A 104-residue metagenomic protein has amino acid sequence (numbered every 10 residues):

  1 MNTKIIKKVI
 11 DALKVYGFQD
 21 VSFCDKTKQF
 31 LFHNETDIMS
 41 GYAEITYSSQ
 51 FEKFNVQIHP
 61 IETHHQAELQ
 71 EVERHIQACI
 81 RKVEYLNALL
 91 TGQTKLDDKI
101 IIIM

Functional and structural regions predicted by a protein language model:
M1-F32, L69, L86, Q93-M104: Negatively charged, low-complexity tracts enriched in Asp/Glu with abundant Ser/Thr
D37-A78: Intrinsically disordered, low-complexity regulatory segments enriched in Ser/Thr/Pro and charged residues
